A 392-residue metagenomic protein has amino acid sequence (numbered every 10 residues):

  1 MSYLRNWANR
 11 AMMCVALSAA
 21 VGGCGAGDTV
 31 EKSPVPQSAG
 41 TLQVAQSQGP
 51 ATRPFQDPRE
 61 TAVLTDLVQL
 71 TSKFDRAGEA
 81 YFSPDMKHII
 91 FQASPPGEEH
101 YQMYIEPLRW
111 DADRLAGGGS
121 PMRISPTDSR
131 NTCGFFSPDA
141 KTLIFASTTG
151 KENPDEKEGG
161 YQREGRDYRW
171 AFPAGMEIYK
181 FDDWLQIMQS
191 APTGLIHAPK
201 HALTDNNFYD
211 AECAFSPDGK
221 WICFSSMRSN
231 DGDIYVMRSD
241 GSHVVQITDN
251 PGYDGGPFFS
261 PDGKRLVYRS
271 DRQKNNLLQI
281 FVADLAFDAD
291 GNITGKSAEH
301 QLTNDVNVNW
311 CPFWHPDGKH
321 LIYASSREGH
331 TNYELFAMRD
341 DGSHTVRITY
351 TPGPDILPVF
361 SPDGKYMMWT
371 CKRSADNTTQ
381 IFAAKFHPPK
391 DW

Functional and structural regions predicted by a protein language model:
G25-G27: Bacterial signal peptide processing site
G40-T65, M176, I187-G194, D290-N292: Blade/loop signatures of beta-propeller domains
P54-D75, I196-K200, S297-E299: A short helix->beta-strand "capping" segment at the edge of beta-propeller domains
S72-D75, Q92-Y104, S125-N131, A146-Y179 (+9 more regions): A flexible loop/linker signature enriched in serine peptidases of the S9 family
P84-D85, P138-D139, P217-D218, P261-D262 (+2 more regions): Residue-level detector of Asp-centered blade-edge/turn motifs that repeat once per structural unit in beta-propeller
I89-I90, L143, G219-I222, L266 (+2 more regions): Hydrophobic beta-strand positions that form the internal "hydrophobic ladder" of WD40/Gbeta-like beta-propeller blades
V359-W392: Blade-level signature of beta-propeller repeat domains, shared across WD40, Kelch, NHL, RCC1 and BNR/Asp-box propellers
